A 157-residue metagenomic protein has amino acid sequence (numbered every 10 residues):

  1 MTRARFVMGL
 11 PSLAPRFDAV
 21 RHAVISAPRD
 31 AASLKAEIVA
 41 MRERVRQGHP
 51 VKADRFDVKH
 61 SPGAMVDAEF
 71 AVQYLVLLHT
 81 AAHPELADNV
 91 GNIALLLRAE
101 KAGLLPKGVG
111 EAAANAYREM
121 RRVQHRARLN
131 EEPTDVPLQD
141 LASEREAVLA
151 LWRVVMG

Functional and structural regions predicted by a protein language model:
M1-G157: A nucleotide- and high-energy phosphate-metabolite-utilizing enzyme signature
